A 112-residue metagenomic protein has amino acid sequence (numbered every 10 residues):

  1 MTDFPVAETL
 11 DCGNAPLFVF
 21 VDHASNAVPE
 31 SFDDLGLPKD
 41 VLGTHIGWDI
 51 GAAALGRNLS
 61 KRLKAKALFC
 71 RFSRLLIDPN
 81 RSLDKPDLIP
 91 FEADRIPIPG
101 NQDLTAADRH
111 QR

Functional and structural regions predicted by a protein language model:
M1-R112: N-terminal catalytic or cofactor-binding beta/alpha core of small enzyme domains
